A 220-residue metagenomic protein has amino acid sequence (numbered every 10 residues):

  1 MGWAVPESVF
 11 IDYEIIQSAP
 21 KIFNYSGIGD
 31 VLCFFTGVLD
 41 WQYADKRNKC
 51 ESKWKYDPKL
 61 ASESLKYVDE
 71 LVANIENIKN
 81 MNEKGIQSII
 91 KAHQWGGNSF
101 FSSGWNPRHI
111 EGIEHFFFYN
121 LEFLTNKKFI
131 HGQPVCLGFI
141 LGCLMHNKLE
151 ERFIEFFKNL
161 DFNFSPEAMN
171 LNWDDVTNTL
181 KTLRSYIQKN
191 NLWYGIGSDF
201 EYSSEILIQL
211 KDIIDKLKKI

Functional and structural regions predicted by a protein language model:
M1-E63: A glycine/threonine-rich phosphate-anchoring loop and its flanking beta-alpha core in nucleotide/phosphate-binding
V9-I11, L32, L71, I89 (+2 more regions): Generic structural hydrophobic/aromatic packing signal, biased to beta-strands
C33, A44, N147-I220: C-terminal charged capping/lid subdomain of soluble metabolic enzymes
F34-D45, S52-N80, I208-I220: Phosphate-rich cofactor/ligand-interacting catalytic cores and adjacent structured alpha/beta frameworks
W54-D161: Active-site segments that bind and position negatively charged phosphate/pyrophosphate groups
